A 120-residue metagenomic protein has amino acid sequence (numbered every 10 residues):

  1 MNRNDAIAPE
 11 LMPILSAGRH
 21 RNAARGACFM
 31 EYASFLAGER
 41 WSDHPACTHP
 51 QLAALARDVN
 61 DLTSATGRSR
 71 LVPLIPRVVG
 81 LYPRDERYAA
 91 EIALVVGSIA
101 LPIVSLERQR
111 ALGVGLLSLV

Functional and structural regions predicted by a protein language model:
N2-R68: Leu/Val/Ala/Ile-rich N-terminal alpha-helices, chiefly Sec-type signal peptides and the beginnings
W41-V120: Structured binding/interaction patches within domain cores
